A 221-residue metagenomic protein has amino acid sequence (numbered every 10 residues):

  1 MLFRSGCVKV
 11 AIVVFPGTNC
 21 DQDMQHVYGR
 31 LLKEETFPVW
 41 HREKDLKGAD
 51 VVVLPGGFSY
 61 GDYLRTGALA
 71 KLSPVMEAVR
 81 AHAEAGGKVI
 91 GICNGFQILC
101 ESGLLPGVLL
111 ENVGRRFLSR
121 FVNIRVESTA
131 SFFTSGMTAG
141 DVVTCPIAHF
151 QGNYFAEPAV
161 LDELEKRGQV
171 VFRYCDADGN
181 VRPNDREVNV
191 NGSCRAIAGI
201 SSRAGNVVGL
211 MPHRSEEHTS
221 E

Functional and structural regions predicted by a protein language model:
F3-I92, L99-P106, L110-L118, R125 (+3 more regions): N-terminal beta1-alpha1 cap of cysteine-dependent amidohydrolase-like domains
Q22-Q25, Q97, Q151, Q169: Residue-identity detector for glutamine
L31, R80-E84, L109-S220: Amide-donor transfer/coupling interface in amidating biosynthetic enzymes
G57, N94-G95, F150, R214: Conformational gate/switch positions in structured elements
